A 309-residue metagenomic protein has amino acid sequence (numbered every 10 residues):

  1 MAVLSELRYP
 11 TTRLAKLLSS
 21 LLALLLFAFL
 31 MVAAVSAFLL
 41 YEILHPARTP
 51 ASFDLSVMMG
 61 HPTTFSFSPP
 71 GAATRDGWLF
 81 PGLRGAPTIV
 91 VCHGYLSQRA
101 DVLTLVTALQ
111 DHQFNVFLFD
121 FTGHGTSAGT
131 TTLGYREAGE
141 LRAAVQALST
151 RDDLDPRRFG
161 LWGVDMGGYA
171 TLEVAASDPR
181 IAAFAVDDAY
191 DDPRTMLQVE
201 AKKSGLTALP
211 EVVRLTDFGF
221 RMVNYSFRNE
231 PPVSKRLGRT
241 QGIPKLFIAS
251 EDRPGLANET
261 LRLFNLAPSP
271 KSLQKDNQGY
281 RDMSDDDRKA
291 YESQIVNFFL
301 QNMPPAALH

Functional and structural regions predicted by a protein language model:
L4, R13-S68, D76, S284: An N-terminal hydrophobic leader/cap segment in hydrolases
F67-P69, V223-L308: Serine-hydrolase catalytic core
A86-G94: Short beta-strand element of the alpha/beta-hydrolase
D101, T132-D152: Alpha/beta-hydrolase active-site loop
V106-A128: Conserved alpha/beta-hydrolase
L154-D165: Alpha/beta-hydrolase fold nucleophile elbow
G163-E173: Glycine-rich nucleophile elbow surrounding the catalytic serine of serine-hydrolase chemistry
A176-S226, G238, P244, N258: Hydrolase active-site cap/lid region
